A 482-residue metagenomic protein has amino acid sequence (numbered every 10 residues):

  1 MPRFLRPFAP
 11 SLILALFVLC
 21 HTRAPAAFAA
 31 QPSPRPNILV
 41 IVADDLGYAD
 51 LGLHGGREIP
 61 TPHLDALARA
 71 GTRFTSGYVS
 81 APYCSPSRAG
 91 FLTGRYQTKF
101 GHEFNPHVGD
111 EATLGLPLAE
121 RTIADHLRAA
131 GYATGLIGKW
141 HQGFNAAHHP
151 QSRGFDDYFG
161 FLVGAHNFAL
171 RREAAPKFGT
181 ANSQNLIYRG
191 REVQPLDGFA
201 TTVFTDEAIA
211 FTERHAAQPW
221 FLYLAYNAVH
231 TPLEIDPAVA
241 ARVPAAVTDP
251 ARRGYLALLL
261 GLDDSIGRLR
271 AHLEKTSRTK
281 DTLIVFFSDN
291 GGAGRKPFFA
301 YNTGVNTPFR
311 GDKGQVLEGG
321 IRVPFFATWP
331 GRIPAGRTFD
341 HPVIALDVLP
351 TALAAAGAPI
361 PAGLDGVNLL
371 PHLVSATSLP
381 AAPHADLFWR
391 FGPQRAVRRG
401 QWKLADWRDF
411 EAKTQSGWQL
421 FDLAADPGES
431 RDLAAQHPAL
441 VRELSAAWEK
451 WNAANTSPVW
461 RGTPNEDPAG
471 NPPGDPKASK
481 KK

Functional and structural regions predicted by a protein language model:
M1-P7: N-terminal secretory signal peptides that target proteins for export/translocation
A9-R23: Bacterial N-terminal signal peptides
L14, F28-T414, W418-Q419, A425-A446 (+2 more regions): Formylglycine-dependent sulfatase
